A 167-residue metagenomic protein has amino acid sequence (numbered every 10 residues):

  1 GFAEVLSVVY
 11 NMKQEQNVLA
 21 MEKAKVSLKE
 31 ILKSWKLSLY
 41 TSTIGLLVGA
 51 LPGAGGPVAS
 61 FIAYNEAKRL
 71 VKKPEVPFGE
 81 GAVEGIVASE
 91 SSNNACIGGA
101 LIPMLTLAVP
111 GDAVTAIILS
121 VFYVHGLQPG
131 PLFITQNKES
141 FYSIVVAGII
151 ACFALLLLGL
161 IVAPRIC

Functional and structural regions predicted by a protein language model:
G1-A82: Helix-loop-helix hairpins and the membrane-proximal interhelical loops of multi-pass alpha-helical transport proteins
V58-C167: Helix-loop-helix junctions within the multi-pass membrane cores of secondary transporters/permeases
